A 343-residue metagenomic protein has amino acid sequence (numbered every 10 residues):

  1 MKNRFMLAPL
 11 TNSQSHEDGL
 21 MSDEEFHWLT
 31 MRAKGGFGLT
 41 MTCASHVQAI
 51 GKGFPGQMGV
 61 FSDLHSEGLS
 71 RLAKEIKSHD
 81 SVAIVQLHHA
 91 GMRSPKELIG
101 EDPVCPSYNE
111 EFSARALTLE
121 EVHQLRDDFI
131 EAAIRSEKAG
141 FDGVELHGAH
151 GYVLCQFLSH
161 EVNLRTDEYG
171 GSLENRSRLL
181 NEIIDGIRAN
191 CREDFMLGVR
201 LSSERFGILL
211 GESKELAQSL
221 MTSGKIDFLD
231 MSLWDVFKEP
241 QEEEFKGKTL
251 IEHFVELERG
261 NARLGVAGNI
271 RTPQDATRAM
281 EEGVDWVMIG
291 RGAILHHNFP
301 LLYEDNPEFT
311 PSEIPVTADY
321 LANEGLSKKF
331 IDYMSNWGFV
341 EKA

Functional and structural regions predicted by a protein language model:
M1-A343: Flavin-dependent oxidoreductase catalytic cores
